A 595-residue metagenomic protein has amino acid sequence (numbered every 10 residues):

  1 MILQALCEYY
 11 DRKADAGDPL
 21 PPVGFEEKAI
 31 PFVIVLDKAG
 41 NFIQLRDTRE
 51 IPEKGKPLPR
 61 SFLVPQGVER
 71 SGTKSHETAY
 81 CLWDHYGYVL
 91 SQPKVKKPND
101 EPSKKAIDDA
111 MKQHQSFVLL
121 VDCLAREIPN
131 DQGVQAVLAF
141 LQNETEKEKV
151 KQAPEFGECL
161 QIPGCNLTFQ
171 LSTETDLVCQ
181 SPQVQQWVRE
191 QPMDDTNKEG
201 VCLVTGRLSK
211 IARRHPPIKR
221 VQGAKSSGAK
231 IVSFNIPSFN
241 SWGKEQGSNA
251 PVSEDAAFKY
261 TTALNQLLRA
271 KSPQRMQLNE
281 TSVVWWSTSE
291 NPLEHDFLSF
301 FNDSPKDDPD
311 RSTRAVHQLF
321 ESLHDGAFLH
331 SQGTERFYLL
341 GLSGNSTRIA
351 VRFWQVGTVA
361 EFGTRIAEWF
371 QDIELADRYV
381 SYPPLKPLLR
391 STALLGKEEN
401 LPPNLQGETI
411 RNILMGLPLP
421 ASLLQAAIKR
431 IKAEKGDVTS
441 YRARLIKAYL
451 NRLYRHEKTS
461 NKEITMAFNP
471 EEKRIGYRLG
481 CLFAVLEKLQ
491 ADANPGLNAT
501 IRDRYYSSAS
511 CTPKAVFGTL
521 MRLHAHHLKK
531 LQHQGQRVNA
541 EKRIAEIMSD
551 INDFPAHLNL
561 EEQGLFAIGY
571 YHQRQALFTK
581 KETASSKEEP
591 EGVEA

Functional and structural regions predicted by a protein language model:
M1-D194, F239-A595: Conserved phosphate-interacting/catalytic interface
G200: Cys/His-enriched microdomains
T205-L208: Short Cys/His-rich metal-coordination motifs, predominantly Zn2+-binding knuckles/fingers
I211-R213, R348: Short catalytic/ligand-binding loop motif for oxyanion handling, primarily in non-cytosolic enzymes, centered on
R213-N249: Short microdomains enriched in Cys/His and/or Lys/Arg
